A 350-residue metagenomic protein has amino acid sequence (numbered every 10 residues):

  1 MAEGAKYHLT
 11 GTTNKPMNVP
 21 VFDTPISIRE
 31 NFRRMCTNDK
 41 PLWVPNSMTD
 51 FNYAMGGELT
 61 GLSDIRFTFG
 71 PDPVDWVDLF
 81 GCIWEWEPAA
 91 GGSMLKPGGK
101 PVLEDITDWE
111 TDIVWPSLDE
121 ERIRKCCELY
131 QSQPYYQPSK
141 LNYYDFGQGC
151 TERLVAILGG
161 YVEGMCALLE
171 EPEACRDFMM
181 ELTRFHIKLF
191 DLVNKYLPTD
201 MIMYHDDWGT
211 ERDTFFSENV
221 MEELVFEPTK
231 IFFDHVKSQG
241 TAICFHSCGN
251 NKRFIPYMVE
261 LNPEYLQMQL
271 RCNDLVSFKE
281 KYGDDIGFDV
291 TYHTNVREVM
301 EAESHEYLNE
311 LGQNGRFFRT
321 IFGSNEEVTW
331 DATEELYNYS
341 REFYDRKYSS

Functional and structural regions predicted by a protein language model:
M1-F51, V77, T111-S350: Active-site loop segments of alpha/beta catalytic cores
N38, E87-T111: Short, surface-exposed, low-complexity cationic segments
V44-D64: Short, basic/low-complexity N-terminal boundary segments at the transition from targeting/disordered tails
E58-W76: Short acidic, Pro/Gly- and aromatic-enriched capping/linker segments at domain boundaries
